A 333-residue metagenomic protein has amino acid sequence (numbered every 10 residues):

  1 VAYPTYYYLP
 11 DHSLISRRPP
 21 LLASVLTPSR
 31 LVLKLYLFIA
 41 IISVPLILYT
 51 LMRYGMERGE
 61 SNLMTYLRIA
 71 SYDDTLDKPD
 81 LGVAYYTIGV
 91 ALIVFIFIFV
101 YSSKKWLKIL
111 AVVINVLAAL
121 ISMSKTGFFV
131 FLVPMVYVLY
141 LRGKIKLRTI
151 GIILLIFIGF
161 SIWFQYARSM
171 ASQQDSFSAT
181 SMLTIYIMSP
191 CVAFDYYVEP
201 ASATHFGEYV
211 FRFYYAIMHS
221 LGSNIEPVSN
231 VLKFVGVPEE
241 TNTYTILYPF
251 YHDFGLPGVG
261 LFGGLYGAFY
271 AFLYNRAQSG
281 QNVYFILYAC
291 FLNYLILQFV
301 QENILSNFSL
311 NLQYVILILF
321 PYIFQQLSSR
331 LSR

Functional and structural regions predicted by a protein language model:
V1, L81-I88, S309-I318: Alpha-helical transmembrane segments of polytopic membrane proteins
A2-I15, L51, F97-K104, V136-I145 (+2 more regions): Structural signal for the C-terminal ends of transmembrane alpha-helices and the immediately following loop
D11-M123, F128-F131, V136-L141, F157-D175: Membrane-embedded catalytic interface detector for glycan/lipid assembly enzymes
M64-L81, S161-A271: Small-residue-enriched transmembrane helix-hairpin modules in multi-pass membrane proteins
S103-I109, K146-R148, L256-V259, N282-V283: Membrane-helix interface segments
L107-L117, I150-I158, G267-A268, F285-Y294: Central hydrophobic cores of alpha-helical transmembrane segments in multi-pass integral membrane proteins
G143-Q173, A289-S306, I316-Y322: Alpha-helical transmembrane segments and their immediate juxtamembrane flanks in integral membrane proteins
N242-Y248, H252-R333: Hydrophobic alpha-helical segments
